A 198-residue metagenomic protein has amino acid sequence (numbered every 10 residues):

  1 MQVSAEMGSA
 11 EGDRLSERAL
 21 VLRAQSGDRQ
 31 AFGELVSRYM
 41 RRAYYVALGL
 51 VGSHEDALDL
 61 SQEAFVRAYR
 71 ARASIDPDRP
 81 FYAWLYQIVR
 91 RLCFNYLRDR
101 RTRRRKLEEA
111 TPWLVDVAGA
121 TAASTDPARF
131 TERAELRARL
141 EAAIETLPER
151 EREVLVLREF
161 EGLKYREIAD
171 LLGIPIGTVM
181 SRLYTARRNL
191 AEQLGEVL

Functional and structural regions predicted by a protein language model:
Q2, R98-R101, L147, R152 (+1 more regions): Short, Lys/Arg-enriched C-terminal cap helix and immediately downstream tail that follows
Q2-E11, R23-E34, Y44-E63, I176 (+1 more regions): Short, charged helix-capping/linker segments at alpha-helix termini
E6-A10, L114-E145: Acidic, proline/glycine-rich intrinsically disordered inter-domain spacer in sigma factors
Q25-S26, G52-H54, F65-P80, D99-R101: Sigma70-family region 2
A43, A47, R72, L85 (+1 more regions): Hydrophobic-face residues of short alpha-helical interaction/recognition segments
D59-V66, R79-R91: Structural recognition of an alpha-helix C-terminal capping motif at a helix-to-coil junction
L97-G119, T131: Short, basic/polar amphipathic helix motif occurring as a linker/hinge flanking DNA-binding modules in transcription
E141-T178, E192: Helix-turn-helix DNA-binding module
